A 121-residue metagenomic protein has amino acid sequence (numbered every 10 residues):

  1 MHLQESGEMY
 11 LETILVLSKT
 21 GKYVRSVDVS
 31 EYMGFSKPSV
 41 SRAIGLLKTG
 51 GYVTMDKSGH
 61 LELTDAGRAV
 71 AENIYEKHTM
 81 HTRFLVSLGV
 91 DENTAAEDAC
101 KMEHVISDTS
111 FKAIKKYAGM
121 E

Functional and structural regions predicted by a protein language model:
M1-F35: N-terminal helix-turn-helix DNA-binding core of bacterial DNA-binding proteins
S6-M9, R25, A66, K77 (+1 more regions): N-terminal positioning helix adjacent to the helix-turn-helix/winged-helix DNA-binding module
G21-K22, E76, S87: Helix-turn-helix/winged-helix DNA-binding modules
S26-K57: Canonical helix-turn-helix DNA-binding module
Y32, V70, S87: Residues within the alpha-helical elements of helix-turn-helix
S36, G89-N93: Helix N-cap / loop-to-helix initiation motif
G59-K77: Basic, amphipathic "hinge/linker" alpha-helix immediately C-terminal to the N-terminal HTH DNA-binding motif
E97-E121: C-terminal regulatory/oligomerization modules of transcriptional regulators
